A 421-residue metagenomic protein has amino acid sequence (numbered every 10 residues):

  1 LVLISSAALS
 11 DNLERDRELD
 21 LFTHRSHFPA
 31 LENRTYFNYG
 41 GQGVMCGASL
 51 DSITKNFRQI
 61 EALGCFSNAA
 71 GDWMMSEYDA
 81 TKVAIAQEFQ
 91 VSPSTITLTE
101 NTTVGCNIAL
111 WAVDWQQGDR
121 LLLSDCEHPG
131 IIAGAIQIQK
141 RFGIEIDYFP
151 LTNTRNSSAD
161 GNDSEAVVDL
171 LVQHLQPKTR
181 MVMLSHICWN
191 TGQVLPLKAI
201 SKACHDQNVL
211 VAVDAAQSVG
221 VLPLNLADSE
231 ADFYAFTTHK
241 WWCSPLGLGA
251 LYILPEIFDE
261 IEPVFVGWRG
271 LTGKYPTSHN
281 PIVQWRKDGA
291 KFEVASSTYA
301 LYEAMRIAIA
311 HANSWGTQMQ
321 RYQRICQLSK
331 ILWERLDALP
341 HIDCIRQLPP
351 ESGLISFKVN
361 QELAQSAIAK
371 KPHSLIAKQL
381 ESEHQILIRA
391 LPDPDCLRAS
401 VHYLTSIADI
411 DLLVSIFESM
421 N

Functional and structural regions predicted by a protein language model:
V2-N421: Pyridoxal 5′-phosphate
